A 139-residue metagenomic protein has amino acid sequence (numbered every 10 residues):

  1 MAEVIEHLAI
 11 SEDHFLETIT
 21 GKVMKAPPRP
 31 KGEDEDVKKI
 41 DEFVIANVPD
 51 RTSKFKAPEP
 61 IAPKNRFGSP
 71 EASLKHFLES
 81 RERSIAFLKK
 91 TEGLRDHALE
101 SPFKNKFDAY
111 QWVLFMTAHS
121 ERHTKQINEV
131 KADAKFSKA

Functional and structural regions predicted by a protein language model:
M1-F43, K89, G93-A139: Short, contiguous alpha-helical
I40-R95: Acidic/histidine-rich alpha-helical segments that form the ligand environment of transition-metal centers
